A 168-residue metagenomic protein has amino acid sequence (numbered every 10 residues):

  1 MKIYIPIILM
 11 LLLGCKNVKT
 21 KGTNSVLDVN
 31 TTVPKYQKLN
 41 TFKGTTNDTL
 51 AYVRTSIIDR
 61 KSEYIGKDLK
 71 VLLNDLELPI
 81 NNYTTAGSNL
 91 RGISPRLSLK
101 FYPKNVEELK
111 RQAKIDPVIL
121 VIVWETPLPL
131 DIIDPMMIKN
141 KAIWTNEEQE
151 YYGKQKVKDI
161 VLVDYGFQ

Functional and structural regions predicted by a protein language model:
M1-V29: Bacterial Sec-dependent N-terminal signal peptides
N24-L27, V33-N40, G44-Q168: Residues within mature, well-folded domains
